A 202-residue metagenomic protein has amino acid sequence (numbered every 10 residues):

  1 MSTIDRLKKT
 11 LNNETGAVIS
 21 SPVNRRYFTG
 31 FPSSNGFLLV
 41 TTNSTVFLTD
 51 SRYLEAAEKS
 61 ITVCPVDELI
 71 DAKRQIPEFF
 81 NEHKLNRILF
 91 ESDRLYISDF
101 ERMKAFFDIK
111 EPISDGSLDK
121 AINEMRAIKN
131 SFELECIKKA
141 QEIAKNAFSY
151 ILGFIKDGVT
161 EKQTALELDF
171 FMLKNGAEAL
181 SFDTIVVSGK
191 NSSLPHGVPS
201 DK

Functional and structural regions predicted by a protein language model:
M1-L48, L54-E55, P77, N81-L85 (+4 more regions): Terminal domain-start leader segments
Y27-F28, A56-A57, S98, L194-G197: Short helix/loop capping segments that flank catalytic or ligand/cofactor-binding pockets
Y27-F28, G36, R126, L173-G176 (+1 more regions): A generic local secondary-structure boundary/capping motif
S33-F37, T62-C64, K104-F106, K202: Short, solvent-exposed amphipathic alpha-helical segments in soluble enzyme and RNA/protein-processing domains
L38, I137, V186: Divalent metal-coordination and catalytic microenvironments
T49-E78: Compact, glycine/acidic-enriched structural inserts
D71-L180, N191: Flexible, acidic/His-enriched mid-domain "rim/lid" segments that flank
A179-K202: Acidic, glycine-rich loop-and-beta core segments that form the ion-binding/anion-interacting portion of active sites
